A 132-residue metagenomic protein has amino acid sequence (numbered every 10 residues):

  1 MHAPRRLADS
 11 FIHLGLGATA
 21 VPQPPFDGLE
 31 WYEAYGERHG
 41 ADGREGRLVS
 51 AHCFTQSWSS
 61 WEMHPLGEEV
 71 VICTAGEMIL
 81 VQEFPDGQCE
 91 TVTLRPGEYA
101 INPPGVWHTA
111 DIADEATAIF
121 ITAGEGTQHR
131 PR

Functional and structural regions predicted by a protein language model:
M1-L14, T109-R132: Double-stranded beta-helix
M1-S60: A short, N-terminal "cap"/entry segment at the start of jelly-roll beta-barrel domains of the cupin/DSBH fold
G46, G67-V70, E115-A116: Short, surface-exposed beta-edge/turn micro-motifs
Q56-V70, G87-Q88: A short beta-loop-beta micro-motif enriched in histidine and acidic residues
S59, G76-Q82, Y99, G126: Short beta-strand segments in beta-sandwich/barrel cores
H64, P85, T93, I112-D114: Short glycine/proline-enriched turns and hinge-like loops at secondary-structure junctions
P65-L80, F84, I121: Short, conserved beta-strand element in jelly-roll/cupin
F84-P104: Short acidic-glycine-tyrosine-enriched beta hairpin
